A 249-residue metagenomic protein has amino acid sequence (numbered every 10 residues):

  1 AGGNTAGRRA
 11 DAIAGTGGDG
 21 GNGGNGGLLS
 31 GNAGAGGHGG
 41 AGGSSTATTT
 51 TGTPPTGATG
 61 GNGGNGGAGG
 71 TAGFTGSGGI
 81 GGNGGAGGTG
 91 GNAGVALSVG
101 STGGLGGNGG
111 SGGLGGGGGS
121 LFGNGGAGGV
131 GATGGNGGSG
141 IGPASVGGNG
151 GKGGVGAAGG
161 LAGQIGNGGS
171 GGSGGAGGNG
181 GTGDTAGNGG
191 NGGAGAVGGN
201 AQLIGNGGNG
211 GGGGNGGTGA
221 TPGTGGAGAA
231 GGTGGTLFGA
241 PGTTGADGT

Functional and structural regions predicted by a protein language model:
A1-G248: Collagen triple-helix signature
